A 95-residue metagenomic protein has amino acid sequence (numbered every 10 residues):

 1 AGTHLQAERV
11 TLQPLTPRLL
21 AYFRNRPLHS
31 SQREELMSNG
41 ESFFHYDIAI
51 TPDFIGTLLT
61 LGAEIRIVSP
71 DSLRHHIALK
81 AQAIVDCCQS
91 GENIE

Functional and structural regions predicted by a protein language model:
A1-E95: Polybasic (Lys/Arg-rich)
